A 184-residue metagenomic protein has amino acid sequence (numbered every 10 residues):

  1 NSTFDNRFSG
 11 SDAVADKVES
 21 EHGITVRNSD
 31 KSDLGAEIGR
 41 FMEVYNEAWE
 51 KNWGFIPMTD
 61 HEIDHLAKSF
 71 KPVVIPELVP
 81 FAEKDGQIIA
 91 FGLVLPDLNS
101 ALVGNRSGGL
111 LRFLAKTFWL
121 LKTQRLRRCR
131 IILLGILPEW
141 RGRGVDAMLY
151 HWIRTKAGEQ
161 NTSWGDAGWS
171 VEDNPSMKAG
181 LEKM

Functional and structural regions predicted by a protein language model:
N1-S2, I136-R141, A167-M177: Conserved beta-strand-loop-alpha-helix junction that forms the acyl-donor binding cleft
N1-T25: Acyl-donor-binding surface of acyltransferase catalytic domains
F4-F8, A90, S100-A101, S176: Short catalytic/ligand-binding loop motif for oxyanion handling, primarily in non-cytosolic enzymes, centered on
T25, G54, W164-D166: Residues at or immediately flanking beta-strands
N28-I136: A conserved beta-strand-loop-helix scaffold within acyl/acetyltransferase catalytic domains
R128, I132-I136, R141-A157: Conserved acetyl-CoA-binding loop-helix of GNAT-fold acetyltransferases
R128-C129, A157-V171: Conserved GNAT acetyl-CoA-binding A-motif
G180-L181: Conserved active-site tyrosine of GNAT-family acetyltransferases
